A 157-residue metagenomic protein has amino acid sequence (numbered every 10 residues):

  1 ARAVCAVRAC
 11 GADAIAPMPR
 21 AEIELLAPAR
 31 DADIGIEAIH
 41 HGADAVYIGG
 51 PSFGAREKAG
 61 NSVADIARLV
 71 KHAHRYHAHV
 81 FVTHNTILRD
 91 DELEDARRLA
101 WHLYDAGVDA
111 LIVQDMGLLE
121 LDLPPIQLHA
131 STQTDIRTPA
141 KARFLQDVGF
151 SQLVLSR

Functional and structural regions predicted by a protein language model:
P19-A45: N-terminal basic/disordered segments at the start of proteins
E22-L26, A45-Y47, H77-F81, A110 (+2 more regions): Structural preference for beta-strand elements that scaffold enzyme active sites
D31, S62, I66, A96 (+1 more regions): Aromatic/hydrophobic pocket-lining residues that form the small-molecule binding cavity in soluble enzyme cores
I39, A67, H74, Y104: Anion (oxyanion) recognition and catalysis
V46-G54, F144, Q152-R157: Glycine-rich phosphate-binding active-site loops on the catalytic face of alpha/beta enzymes
Y47-D65, T83-E92: Glycine-rich, proline-tolerant flexible connector loops at the mouths of alpha/beta enzymes
H72, A78-Q146: N-terminal active-site wall of soluble small-molecule enzyme domains
